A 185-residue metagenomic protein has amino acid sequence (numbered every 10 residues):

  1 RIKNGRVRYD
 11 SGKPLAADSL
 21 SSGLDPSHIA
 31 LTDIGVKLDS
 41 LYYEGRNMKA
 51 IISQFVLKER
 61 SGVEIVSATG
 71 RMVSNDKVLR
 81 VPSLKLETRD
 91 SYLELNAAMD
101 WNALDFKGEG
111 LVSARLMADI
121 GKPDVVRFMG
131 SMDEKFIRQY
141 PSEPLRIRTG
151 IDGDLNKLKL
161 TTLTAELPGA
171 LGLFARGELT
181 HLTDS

Functional and structural regions predicted by a protein language model:
R1-E94, M99-S113, A165-G172, G177-H181: Elongated, acidic membrane-bridging lipid-handling scaffolds and related periplasm/extracellular "bridge/tunnel" systems
S21-S22, D133-I137: Extracellular loop and loop/strand-boundary signature of outer-membrane beta-barrel proteins
G62, Q139-E143: Short sequence motifs at beta-strands and strand-loop junctions characteristic of Gram-negative outer-membrane
A68, L145-I147: Hydrophobic, lipid-facing positions within transmembrane beta-strands of outer-membrane proteins
M72-S74, G150-N156: Short, low-complexity cationic-aromatic patches
G121-M129: Outer-membrane beta-barrel translocator/channel fold
I137-Y140, G150, L182: Tandem-repeat/low-complexity and Cys-motif detector
P144, G153-L158, L163-A165: Extended terminal
